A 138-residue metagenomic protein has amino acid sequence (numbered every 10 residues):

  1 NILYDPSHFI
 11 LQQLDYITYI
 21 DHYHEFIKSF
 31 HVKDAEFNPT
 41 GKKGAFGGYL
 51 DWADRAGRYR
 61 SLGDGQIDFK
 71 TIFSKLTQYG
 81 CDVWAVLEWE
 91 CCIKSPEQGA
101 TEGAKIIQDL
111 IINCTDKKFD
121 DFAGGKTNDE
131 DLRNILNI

Functional and structural regions predicted by a protein language model:
N1, L11, E97, R133-N137: Active-site acidic/histidine proton-transfer and metal-coordination neighborhood in alpha/beta enzyme cores
N1-R60, F119: Acidic/histidine-rich catalytic cores of soluble enzymes
D5, F30, L62, L76 (+2 more regions): Conserved, mostly hydrophobic/aromatic
Y16, Y23, G65, F69 (+1 more regions): Aromatic/hydrophobic pocket-lining residues that form the small-molecule binding cavity in soluble enzyme cores
T18-I27, T71-C81: Acidic (Asp/Glu)-rich catalytic clusters
L87-S95, G124: A short, acidic, flexible beta-alpha connecting loop/helix-capping segment that sits on the rim of active
P96-K117: C-terminal helical cap(s) of enzyme catalytic domains, especially alpha/beta-barrels
N113-I138: Terminal-tail/helix-coil boundary detector
